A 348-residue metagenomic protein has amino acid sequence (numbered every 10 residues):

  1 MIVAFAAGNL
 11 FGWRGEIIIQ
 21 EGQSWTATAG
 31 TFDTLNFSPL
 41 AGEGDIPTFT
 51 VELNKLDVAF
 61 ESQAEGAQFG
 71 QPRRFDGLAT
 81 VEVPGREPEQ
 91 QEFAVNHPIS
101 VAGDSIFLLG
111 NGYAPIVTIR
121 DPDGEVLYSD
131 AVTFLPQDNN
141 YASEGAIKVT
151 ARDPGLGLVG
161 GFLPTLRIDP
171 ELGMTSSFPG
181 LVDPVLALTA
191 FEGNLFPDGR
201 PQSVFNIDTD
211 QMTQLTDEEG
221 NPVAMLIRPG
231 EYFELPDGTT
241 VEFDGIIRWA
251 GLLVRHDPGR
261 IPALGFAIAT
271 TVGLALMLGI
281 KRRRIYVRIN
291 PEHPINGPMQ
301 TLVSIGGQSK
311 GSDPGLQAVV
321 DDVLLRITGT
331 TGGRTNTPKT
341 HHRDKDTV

Functional and structural regions predicted by a protein language model:
M1-V348: Solvent-exposed, non-transmembrane regions of integral membrane proteins
